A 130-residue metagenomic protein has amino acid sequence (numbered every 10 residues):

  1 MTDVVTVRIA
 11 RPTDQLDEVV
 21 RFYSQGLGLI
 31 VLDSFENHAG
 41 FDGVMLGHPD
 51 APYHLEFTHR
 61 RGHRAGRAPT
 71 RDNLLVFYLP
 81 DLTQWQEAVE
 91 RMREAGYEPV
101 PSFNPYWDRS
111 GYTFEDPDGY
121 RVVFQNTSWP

Functional and structural regions predicted by a protein language model:
M1-T2, R8, L32-S34, V89-P130: Vicinal oxygen chelate
M1-V20, D72-F77, S128-P130: N-terminal beta-strand motif that seeds the catalytic metal site of vicinal oxygen chelate
R11-Y53: Core segments of cupin and vicinal oxygen chelate
G40, R71-N73, D108: Exposed loop/turn and edge beta-strand positions of beta-sandwich/beta-sheet ligand-binding modules
G43, V76, G111-T113: Short hydrophobic/aromatic beta-strand element in the GNAT-like acyltransferase core that lines or flanks the acyl-donor
D50-L55, D118-V122: Short, charged/polar, Gly/Pro-enriched secondary-structure boundary elements
T58-H63, N126-W129: Acetyl-CoA-dependent GNAT
T83-E87: Short, conserved charged micro-motifs
